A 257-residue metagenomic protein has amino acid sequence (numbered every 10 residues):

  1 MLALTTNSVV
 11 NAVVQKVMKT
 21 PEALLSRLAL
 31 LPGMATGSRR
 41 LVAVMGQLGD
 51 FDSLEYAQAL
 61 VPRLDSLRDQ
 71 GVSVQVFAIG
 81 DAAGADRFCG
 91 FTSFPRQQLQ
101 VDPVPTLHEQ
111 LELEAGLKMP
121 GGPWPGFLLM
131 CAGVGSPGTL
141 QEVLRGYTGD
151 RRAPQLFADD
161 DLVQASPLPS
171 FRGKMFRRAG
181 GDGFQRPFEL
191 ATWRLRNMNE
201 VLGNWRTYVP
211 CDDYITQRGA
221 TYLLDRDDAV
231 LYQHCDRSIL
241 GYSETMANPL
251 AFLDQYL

Functional and structural regions predicted by a protein language model:
M1-V9: N-terminal chloroplast transit peptides
V13-R40: A short beta-strand-turn-helix
L31-L67, S73-F77: Short active-site neighborhood of thiol/selenol oxidoreductases, capturing the structured segment around
Q47-D52, A82-A83, S238-I239: Short acidic, S/G/P-rich loop/turn micro-motifs used as interaction or catalytic elements
D65-S66, F88-P95: Short, surface-exposed basic-aromatic patches at helix termini and helix-loop junctions that form
D69-A85, R96-V104: Thiol-based oxidoreductase modules, predominantly thioredoxin-like and allied folds used for disulfide exchange
V101-S238: Thiol/selenol-based redox catalytic cores and closely related redox-interacting motifs
R237-Y256: A short, polar/charged loop-to-alpha-helix boundary motif
